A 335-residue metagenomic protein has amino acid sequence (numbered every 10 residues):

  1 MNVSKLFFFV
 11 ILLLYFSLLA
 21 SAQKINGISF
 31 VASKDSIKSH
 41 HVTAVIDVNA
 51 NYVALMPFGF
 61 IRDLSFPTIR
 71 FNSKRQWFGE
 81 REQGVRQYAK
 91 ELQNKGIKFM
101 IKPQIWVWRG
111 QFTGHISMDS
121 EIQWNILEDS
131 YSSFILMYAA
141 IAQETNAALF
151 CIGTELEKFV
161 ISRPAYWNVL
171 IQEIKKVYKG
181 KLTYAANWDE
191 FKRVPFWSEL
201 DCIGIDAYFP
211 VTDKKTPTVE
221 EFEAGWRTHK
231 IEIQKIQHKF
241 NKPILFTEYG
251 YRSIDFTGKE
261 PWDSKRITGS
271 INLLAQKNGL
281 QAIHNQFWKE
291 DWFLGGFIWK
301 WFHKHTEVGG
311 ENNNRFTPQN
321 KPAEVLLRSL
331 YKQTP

Functional and structural regions predicted by a protein language model:
A22-D47, M56: Boundary/entry segment of secreted carbohydrate-active catalytic domains
G27-A32, T68-E82, S120-S132, G153-S162 (+2 more regions): The substrate-binding groove and active-site-proximal loops of carbohydrate-active enzymes, especially glycoside
S33-D35, V42, R81-N94, M118-L149 (+5 more regions): An active-site-proximal structural segment forming one wall of the substrate-binding cleft that immediately precedes
N51-P67, E82-V160, I254-F256, W299-K304: Substrate-binding cleft and catalytic face of glycoside hydrolase catalytic domains, especially the flexible beta-alpha
K102-Q104, C151-V160, N168-K192, N241-Y249 (+1 more regions): Aromatic-lined carbohydrate-recognition surfaces of secreted/lumenal glycan-active proteins
I135-T154, A186-W226, P243, T247-I254: Aromatic- and acid-rich polysaccharide-binding/catalytic face of secreted or lumenal carbohydrate-active enzymes
A207-V219, I236-K277, W299-N314: Active-site clefts of carbohydrate-active enzymes
P261, A275-A282, Q286-P335: Aromatic-rich peripheral "rim/lid" segments of glycoside hydrolase catalytic domains that contact and position glycan
